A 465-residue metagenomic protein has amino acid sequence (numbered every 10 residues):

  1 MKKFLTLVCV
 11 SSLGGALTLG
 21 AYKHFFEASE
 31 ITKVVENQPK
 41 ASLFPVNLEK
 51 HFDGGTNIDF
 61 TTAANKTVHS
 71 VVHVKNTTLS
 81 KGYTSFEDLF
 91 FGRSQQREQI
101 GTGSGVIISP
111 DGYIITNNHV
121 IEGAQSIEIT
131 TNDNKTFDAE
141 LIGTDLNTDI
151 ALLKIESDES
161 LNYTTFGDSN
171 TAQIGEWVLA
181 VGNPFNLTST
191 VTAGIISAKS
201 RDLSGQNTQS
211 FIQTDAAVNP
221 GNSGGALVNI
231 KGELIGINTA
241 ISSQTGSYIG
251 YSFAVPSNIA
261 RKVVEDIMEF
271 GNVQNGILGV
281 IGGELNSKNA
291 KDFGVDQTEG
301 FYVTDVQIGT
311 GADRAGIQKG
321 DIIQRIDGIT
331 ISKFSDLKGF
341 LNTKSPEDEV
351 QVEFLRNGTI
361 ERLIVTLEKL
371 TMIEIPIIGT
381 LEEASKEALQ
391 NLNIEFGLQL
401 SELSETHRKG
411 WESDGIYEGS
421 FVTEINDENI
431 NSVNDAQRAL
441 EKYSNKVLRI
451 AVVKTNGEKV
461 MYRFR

Functional and structural regions predicted by a protein language model:
K3-K319, R325-E349, L355-R362, T366-F396 (+2 more regions): Serine-dependent protease modules
I281, F464-R465: A beta-hairpin/wing motif
G320, G419: Conserved catalytic motifs of ABC-family nucleotide-binding domains
K333, S432-D435: Alpha-helix N-cap recognition
F421-T423: Helix-turn-helix DNA-binding module
E441, I450-V453: Short, exposed beta-strand-loop hairpins at the edges of beta-sheets in extracellular/periplasmic proteins
N456-F464: Short, low-complexity, Pro/Ser/Thr/Gly-rich segments in the mature regions of secreted, periplasmic
